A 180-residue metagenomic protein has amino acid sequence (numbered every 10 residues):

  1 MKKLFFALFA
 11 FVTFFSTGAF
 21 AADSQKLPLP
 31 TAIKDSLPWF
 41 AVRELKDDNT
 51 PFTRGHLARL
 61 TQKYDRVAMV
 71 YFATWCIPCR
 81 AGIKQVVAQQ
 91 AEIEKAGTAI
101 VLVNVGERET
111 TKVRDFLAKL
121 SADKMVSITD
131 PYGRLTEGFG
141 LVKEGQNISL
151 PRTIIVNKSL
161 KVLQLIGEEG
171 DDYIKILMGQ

Functional and structural regions predicted by a protein language model:
M1-L4: Positively charged n-region of N-terminal signal peptides that target proteins for export
A7-S16: Bacterial N-terminal signal peptides
G18-D48: N-proximal helix/coil linker or "cap" segments that precede and/or mark the start of modular domains
A41-V67: A short beta-strand-turn-helix
V70-C76: Aromatic-flanked redox-active Cys/Sec active sites in thiol-based oxidoreductases, especially the WC-centered
R80-S121, R134-G138: Structural microenvironment flanking redox-active thiols in thiol-disulfide oxidoreductases
L117-L150: Short, internal strand/loop/helix patches that form the active-site neighborhood or redox-interaction surface
S149-Q180: Thiol-/selenol-based redox modules, centered on thioredoxin-like and closely related oxidoreductase domains
